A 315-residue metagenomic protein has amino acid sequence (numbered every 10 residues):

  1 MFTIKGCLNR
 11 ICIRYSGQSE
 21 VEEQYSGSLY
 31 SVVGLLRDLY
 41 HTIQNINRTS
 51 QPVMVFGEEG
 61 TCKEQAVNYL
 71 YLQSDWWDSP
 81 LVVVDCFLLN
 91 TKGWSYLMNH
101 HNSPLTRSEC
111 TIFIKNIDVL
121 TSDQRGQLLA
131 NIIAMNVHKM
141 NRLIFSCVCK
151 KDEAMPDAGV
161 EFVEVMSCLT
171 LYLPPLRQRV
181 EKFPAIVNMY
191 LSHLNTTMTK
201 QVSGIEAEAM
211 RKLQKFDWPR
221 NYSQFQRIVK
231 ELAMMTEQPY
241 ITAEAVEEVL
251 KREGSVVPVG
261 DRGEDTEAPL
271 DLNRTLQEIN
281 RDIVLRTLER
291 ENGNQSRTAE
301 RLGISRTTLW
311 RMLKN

Functional and structural regions predicted by a protein language model:
F2: Acidic-aromatic/histidine active-site loop/patch
C7-N9, S16, E22-R37, H41-Q44 (+9 more regions): Nucleotide-binding/hydrolysis machinery
T42-D118, P175-V180: Conserved post-Walker A coupling segment in P-loop NTPases
E59-K63, N68, D123-Q127, K151-E153 (+1 more regions): Bacterial C-terminal helix-turn-helix
Y69-L70, N131, I228, L232 (+1 more regions): Hydrophobic residues on the short alpha-helix immediately C-terminal to a glycine-rich phosphate/catalytic loop
L97, I133-V137: Active-site-proximal alpha-helical element of nucleotidyl cyclase-like catalytic domains and analogous helices
D118, S203, F216, L270 (+1 more regions): Helix-turn-helix-type domain boundary/helix-start signal
R252-P269: Intrinsically disordered, low-complexity linkers and terminal tails enriched in Pro/Gly and often acidic or mixed-charge
